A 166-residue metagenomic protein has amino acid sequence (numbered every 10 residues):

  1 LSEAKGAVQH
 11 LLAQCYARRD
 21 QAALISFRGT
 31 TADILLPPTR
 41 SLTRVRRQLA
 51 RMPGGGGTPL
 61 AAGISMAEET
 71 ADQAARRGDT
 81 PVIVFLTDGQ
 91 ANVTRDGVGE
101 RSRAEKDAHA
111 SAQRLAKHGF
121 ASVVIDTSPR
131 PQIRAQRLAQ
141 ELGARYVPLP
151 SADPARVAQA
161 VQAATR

Functional and structural regions predicted by a protein language model:
L1-P38, A62-M66, T70, D79-L86 (+1 more regions): Von Willebrand factor
E3-A7, R40, R44, G55-A62 (+3 more regions): Charged, alpha-helix-enriched surfaces in structured cytosolic catalytic cores of large nucleotide-utilizing machines
L11-R18, Q48-M52, T70-A74, N92 (+5 more regions): Conserved, well-folded catalytic cores of nucleic-acid-processing and energy-transducing macromolecular machines
D20-R51, T70-A74, G97-G99, P131-E141 (+1 more regions): Short beta-strand-loop
G57, S65-E69, R76-R77, Q113-A116 (+1 more regions): N-linked glycosylation sequons
Q90-E141, V147: VWA/integrin I-like adhesion module and closely mimicked acidic/polar interface patches used
L138-R166: C-terminal helix of von Willebrand factor
